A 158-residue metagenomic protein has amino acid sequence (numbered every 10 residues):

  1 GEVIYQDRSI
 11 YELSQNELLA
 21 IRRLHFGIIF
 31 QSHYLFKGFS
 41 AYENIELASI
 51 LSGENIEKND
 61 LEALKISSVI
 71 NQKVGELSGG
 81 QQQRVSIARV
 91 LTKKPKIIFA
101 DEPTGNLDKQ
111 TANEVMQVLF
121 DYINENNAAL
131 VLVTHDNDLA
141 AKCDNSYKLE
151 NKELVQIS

Functional and structural regions predicted by a protein language model:
G1-Y11: Conserved ABC transporter NBD signature motif
S9, E54-V69: Conserved ABC ATPase "signature" region
I10-G27: ABC ATPase NBD coupling module
F39-E46: Short coil-to-helix segment of the ABC ATPase nucleotide-binding domain corresponding to the Q-loop/switch region
K73-L77, Q81-Q83: Conserved ABC ATPase signature
K94: Conserved catalytic motifs of ABC-family nucleotide-binding domains
I98-D101: Catalytic Walker B motif of ABC-type/P-loop ATPase nucleotide-binding domains
